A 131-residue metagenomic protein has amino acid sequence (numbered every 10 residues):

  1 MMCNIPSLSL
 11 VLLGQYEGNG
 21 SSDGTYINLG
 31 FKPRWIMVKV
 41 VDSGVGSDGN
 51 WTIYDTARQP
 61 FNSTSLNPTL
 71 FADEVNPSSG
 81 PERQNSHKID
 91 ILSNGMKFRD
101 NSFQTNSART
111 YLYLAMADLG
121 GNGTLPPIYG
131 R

Functional and structural regions predicted by a protein language model:
M1-R131: Surface-exposed molecular-recognition determinants
